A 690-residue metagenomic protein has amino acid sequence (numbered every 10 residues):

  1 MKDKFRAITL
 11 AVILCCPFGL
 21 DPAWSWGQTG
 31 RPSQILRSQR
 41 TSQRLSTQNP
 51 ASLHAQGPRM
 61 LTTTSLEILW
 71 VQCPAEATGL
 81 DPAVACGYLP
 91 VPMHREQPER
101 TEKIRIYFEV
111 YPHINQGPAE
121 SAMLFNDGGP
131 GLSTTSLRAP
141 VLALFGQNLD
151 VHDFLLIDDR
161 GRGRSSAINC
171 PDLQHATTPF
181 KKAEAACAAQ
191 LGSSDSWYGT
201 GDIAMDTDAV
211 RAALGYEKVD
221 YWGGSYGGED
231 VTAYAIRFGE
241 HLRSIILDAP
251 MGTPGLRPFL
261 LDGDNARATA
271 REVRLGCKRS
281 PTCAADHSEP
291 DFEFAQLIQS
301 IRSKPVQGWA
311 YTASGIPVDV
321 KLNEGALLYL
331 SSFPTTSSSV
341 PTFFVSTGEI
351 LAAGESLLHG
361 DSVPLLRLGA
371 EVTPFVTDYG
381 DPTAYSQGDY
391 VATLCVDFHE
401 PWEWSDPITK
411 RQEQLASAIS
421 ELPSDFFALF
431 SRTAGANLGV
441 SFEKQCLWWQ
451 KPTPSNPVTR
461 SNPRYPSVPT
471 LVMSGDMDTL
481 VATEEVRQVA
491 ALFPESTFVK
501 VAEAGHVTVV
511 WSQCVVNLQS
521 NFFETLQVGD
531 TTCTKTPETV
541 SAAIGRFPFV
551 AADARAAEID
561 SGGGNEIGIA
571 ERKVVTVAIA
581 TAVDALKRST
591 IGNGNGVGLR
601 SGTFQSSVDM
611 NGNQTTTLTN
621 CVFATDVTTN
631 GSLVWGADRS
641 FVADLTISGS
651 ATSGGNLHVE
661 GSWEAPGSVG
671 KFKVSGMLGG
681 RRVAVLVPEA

Functional and structural regions predicted by a protein language model:
W24-T177, D291-S300, K451-S455, V516-N517 (+1 more regions): Catalytic-loop region of hydrolases
S133, G223-A235: Glycine-rich nucleophile elbow surrounding the catalytic serine of serine-hydrolase chemistry
H175, A233-L297, Y329-S332, S338 (+1 more regions): A catalytic-pocket lid/entrance helix-loop region that shapes and gates access to the active site across common
A204-K218: Conserved acidic catalytic loop of the alpha/beta-hydrolase fold
Q296-Y465, V528, F547-N630, V634-D644 (+1 more regions): Alpha/beta-hydrolase fold active-site neighborhood
P466, V472-S474: Short beta-strand/loop motif that positions the catalytic acidic residue of the alpha/beta-hydrolase fold
T479-E484: Conserved alpha/beta-hydrolase "acid-adjacent" motif
A504-Q513: Catalytic histidine-centered segment of alpha/beta-hydrolase-like enzymes
